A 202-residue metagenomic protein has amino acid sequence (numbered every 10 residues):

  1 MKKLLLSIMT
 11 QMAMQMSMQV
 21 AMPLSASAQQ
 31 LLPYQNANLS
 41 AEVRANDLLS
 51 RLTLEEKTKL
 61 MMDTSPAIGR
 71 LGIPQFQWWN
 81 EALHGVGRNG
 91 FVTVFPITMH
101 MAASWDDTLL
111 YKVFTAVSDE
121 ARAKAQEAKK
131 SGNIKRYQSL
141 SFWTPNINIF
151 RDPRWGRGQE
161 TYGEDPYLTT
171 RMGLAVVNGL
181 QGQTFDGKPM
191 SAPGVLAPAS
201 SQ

Functional and structural regions predicted by a protein language model:
M1-L4: Positively charged n-region of N-terminal signal peptides that target proteins for export
S7-P23: Bacterial N-terminal signal peptides
L24-Q202: Glycoside hydrolase catalytic-domain context in secreted enzymes
